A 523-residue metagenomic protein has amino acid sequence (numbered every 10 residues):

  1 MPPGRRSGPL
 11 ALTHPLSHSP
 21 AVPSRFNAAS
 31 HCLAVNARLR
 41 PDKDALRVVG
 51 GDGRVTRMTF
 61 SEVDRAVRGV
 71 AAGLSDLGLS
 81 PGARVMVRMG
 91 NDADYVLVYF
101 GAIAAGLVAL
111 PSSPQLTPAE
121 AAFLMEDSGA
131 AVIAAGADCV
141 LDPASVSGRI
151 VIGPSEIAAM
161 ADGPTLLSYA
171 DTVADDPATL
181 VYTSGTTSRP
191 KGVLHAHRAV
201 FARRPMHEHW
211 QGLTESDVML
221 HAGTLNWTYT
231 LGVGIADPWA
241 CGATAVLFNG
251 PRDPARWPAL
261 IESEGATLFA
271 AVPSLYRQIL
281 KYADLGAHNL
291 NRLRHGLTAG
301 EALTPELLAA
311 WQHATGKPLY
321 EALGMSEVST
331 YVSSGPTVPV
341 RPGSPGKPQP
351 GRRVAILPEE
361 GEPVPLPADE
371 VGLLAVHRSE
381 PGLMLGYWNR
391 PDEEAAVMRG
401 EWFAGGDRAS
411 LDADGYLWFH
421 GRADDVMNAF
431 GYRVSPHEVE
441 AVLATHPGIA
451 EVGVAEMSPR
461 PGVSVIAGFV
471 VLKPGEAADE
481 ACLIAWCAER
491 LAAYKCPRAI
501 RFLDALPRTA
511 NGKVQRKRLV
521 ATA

Functional and structural regions predicted by a protein language model:
F26, P41-D44, N91, P164-Y182 (+2 more regions): Conserved pre-ATP/AMP-binding loop-to-beta segment of ANL
D42, L46-D92, V96-F100, T117-A122 (+1 more regions): Conserved AMP-binding/adenylate-forming core of the ANL superfamily
G50-T56, V132, D138-D175, R189: ANL superfamily adenylate-forming
R57-S61, A178-A202: Conserved AMP-binding A3 loop
L116, I133, F269, E380 (+6 more regions): AMP-binding/adenylate-forming catalytic core of the ANL superfamily
F201-V218, T228-T267, Y282: Conserved AMP-binding/adenylation subdomain of ANL enzymes
A240, A266-A271, L280-R341, R353 (+1 more regions): Gly/Ser/Thr-rich phosphate-binding loop
G351, E362-A396, V434: Conserved ATP/PPi-binding loop(s) of AMP-dependent carboxylate-activating enzymes
